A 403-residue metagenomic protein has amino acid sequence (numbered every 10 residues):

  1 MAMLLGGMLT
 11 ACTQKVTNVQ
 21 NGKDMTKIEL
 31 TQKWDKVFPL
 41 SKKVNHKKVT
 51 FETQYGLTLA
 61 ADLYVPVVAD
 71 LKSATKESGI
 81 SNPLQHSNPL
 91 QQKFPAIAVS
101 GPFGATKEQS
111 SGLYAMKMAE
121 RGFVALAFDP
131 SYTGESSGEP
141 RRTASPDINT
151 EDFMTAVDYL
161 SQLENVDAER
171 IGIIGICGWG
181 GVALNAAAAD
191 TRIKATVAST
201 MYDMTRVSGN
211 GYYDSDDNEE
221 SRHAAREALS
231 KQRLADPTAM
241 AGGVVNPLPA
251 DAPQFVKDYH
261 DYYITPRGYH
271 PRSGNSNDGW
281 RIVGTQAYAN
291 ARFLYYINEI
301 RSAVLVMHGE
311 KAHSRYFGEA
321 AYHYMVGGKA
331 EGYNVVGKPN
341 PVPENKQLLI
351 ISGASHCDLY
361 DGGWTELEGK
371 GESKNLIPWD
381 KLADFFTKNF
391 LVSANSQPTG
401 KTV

Functional and structural regions predicted by a protein language model:
K27-L71, L90-Q92, E368-S373: N-terminal cap/lid segment of alpha/beta-hydrolase-fold proteins
G104-M116, P130, G318: The serine-hydrolase catalytic nucleophile loop
S110, T143-E164: Alpha/beta-hydrolase active-site loop
K117-S137: Conserved alpha/beta-hydrolase
E164-C177: Alpha/beta-hydrolase fold nucleophile elbow
L184-P266: Alpha/beta-hydrolase-fold enzymes
I300, V306-H308: Short beta-strand/loop motif that positions the catalytic acidic residue of the alpha/beta-hydrolase fold
A354-N375: Catalytic histidine-centered segment of alpha/beta-hydrolase-like enzymes
